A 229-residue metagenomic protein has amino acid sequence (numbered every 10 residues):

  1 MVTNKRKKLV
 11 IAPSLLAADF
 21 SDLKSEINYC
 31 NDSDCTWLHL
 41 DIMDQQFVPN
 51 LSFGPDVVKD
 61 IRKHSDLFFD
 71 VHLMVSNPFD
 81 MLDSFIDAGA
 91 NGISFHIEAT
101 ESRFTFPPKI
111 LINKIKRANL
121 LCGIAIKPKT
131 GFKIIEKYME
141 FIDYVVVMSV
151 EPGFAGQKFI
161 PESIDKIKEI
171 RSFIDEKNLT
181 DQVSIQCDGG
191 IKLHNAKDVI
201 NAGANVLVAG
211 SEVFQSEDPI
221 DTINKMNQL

Functional and structural regions predicted by a protein language model:
V2-S94, A99-P107, K114, C122 (+6 more regions): Conserved N-terminal beta1-alpha1 strand-loop-helix module at the mouth
H39, Q186-C187: Generic enzyme active-site microenvironment
A90, G203-N205: Conserved acetyl-CoA-binding loop of GNAT-fold acetyltransferases
A125-K129: Short gly/ser/thr-rich secondary-structure transition/capping motifs
C187-G190, V208-S211: Glycine-rich beta-strand-to-loop/alpha-helix junction loops that act as flexible
G190-A202: Acidic, divalent-metal-coordinating active-site segment for phosphoryl/phosphodiester hydrolysis, typified by short
